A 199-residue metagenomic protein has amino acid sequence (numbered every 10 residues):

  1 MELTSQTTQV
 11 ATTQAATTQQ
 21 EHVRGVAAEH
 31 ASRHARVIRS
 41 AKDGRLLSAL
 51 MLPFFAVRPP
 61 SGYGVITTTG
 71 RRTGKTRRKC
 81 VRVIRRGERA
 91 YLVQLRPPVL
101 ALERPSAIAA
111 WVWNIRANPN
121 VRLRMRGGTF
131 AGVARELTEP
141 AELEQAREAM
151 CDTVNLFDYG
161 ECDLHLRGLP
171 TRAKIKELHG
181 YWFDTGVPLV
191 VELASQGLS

Functional and structural regions predicted by a protein language model:
M1-S5, L198-S199: Membrane-interfacial terminal anchoring regions of lipid-handling membrane enzymes
E2-T4, R24-A28, S32: Short amphipathic, positively biased membrane-proximal segments that drive organelle/inner-membrane targeting
Q6-Q19: Compositionally biased, intrinsically disordered low-complexity segments enriched for polar/charged residues
H22-G25, P97-K174, L178-V187, A194-G197: Short, structured beta-strand-loop surface elements
A31-T76: Short, conserved active-site entrance elements at the starts or edges of catalytic domains
V57-R58, K75, K79, I84 (+3 more regions): A generic structural signal for short, solvent-exposed coil/turn residues that cap or connect secondary-structure
S61-V99: Short beta-strand segments
G64, V187-L189: Short beta-strand micro-motifs in enzyme catalytic cores
